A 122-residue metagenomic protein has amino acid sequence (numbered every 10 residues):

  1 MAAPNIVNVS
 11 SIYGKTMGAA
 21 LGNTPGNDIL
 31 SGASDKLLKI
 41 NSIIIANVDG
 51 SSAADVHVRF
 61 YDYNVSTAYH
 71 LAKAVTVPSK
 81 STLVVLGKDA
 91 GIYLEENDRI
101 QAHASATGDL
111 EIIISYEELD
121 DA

Functional and structural regions predicted by a protein language model:
M1-K36, H103-A122: C-terminal interaction-tip segments
K36-S42, Y93-N97: Short, solvent-exposed loop/turn segments enriched in Ser/Thr/Gly
L37-K39, S51-D55, D109-L110: Short acidic/proline- and small/hydrophobic-mixed sequence motifs that coincide with surface turns and coil-to-beta
I45-S51, S105: Short solvent-exposed strand-capping/beta-turn motif centered on an Asx-Ser/Thr pair
H57-Y61, I113-S115: Beta-strand signatures of extracellular beta-sandwich domains
F60-S66, L119-D121: Short edge-strand/loop segments of extracellular domains
N64-N97: Intrinsically disordered, low-complexity Pro/Gly/Ser/Thr-rich segments with frequent PxxP/GP/PP motifs and embedded
